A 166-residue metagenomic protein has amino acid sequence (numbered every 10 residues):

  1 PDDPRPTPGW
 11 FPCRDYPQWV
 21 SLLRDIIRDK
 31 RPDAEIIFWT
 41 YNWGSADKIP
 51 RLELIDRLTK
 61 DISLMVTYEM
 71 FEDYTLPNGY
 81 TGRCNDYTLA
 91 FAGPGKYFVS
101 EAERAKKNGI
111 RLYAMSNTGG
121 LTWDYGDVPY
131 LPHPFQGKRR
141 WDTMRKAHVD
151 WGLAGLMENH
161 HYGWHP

Functional and structural regions predicted by a protein language model:
P1-P166: Catalytic-core regions of glycoside hydrolase
